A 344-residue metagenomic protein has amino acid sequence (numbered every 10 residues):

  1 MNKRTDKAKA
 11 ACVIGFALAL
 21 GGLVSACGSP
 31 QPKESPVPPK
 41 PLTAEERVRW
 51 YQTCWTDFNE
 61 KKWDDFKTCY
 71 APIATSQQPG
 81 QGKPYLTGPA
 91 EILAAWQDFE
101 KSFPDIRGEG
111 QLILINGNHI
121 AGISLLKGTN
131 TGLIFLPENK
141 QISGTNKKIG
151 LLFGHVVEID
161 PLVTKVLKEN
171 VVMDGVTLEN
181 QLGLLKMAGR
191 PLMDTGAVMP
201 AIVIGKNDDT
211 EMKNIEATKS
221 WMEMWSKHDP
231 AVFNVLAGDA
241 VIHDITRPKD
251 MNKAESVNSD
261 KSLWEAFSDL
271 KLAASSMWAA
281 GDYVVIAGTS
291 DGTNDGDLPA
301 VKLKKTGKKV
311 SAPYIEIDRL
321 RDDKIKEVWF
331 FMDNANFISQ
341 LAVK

Functional and structural regions predicted by a protein language model:
N2-I14: Bacterial N-terminal signal peptides that target proteins for export
I14-L20: Hydrophobic helical h-region of N-terminal Sec-dependent signal peptides in bacterial secretory/periplasmic proteins
V24-A26: C-terminal motif of bacterial Sec signal peptides marking the signal peptidase cleavage site
G28-T68, P72, G183-V235, K344: Short, low-complexity N-terminal intrinsically disordered segments enriched in polar/charged residues
L42, E46-R49, W63-G132, P230 (+2 more regions): A solvent-exposed, acidic/Ser-Thr-rich amphipathic alpha-helical stretch
A121, K148-L192, S311-S339: Short beta-strand edge/turn micro-motifs at domain boundaries
L125-L162, T289-D322: Exposed beta-sheet edge and beta->alpha loop/turn motif
